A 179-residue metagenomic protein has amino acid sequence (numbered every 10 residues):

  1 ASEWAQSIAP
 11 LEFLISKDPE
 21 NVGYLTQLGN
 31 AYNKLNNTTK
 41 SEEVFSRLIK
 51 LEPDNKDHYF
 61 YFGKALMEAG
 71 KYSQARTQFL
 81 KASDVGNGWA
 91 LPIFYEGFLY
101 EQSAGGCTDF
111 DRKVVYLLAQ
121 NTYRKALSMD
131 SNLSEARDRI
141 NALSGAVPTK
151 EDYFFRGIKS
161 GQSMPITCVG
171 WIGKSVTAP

Functional and structural regions predicted by a protein language model:
Q27, Y61, Y95-E96, R139: Canonical tetratricopeptide repeat
R76, L80-G86, E101, D111-S134 (+1 more regions): TPR/TPR-like (Sel1-like) alpha-helical repeat modules
K125-P179: Terminal, low-structured helical/coil segments at or just beyond the last alpha-helical repeat
